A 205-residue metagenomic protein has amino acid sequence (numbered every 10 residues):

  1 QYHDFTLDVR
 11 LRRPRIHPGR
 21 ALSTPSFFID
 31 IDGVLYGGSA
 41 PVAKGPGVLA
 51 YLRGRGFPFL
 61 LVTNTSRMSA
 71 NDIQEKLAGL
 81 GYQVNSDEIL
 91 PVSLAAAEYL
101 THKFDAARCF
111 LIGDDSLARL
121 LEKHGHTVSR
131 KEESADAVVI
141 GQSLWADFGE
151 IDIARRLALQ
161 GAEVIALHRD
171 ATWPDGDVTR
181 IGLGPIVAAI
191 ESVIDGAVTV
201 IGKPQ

Functional and structural regions predicted by a protein language model:
Y2: Cationic, low-complexity basic patches in intrinsically disordered or flexible, solvent-exposed regions
F5, L11, I16-I31, L35-Q205: HAD-like aspartate-dependent phosphatase fold
